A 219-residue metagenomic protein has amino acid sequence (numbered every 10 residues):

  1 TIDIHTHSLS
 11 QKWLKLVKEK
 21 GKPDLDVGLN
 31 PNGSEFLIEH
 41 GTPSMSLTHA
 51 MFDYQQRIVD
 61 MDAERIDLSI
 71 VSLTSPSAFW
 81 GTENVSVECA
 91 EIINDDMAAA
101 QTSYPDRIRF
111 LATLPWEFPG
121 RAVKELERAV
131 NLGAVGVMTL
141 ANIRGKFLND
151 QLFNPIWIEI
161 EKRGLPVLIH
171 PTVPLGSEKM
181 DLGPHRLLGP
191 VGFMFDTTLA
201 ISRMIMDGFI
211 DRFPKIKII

Functional and structural regions predicted by a protein language model:
T1-I219: Helix-coil boundary/capping segments in enzymes
